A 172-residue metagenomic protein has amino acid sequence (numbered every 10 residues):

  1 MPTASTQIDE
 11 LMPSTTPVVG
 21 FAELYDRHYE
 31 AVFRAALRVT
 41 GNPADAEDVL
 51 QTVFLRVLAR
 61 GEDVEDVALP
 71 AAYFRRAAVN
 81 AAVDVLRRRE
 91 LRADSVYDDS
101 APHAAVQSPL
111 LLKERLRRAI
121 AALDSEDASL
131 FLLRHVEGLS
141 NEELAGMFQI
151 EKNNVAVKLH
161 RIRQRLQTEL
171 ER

Functional and structural regions predicted by a protein language model:
M1-A31, R38: N-terminal module of bacterial RNA polymerase sigma factors
S14, G41, T52-L69, R88-E90: Sigma70-family region 2
T16-V19, E23, R92-A121: Acidic, proline/glycine-rich intrinsically disordered inter-domain spacer in sigma factors
L24-P43, A59-R60, I120: Amphipathic, Lys/Arg- and hydrophobic-enriched alpha-helical face
D48-L55, A68-N80: Structural recognition of an alpha-helix C-terminal capping motif at a helix-to-coil junction
E62-E65, R76-V96, S108-P109: Arg/Lys-rich amphipathic alpha helix in sigma70-family domain 2
V79, V83, E142, F148-R172: DNA-recognition helix of helix-turn-helix
L130-R134: A short pre-motif secondary-structure segment
